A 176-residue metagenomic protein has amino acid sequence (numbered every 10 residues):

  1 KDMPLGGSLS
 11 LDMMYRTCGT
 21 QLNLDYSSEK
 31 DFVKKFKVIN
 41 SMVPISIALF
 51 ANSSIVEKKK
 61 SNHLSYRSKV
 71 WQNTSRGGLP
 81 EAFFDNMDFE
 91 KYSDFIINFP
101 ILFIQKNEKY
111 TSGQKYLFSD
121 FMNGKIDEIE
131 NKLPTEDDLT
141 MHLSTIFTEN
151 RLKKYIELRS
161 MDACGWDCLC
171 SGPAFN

Functional and structural regions predicted by a protein language model:
K1-L11: Acidic, His- and aromatic-enriched active-site or binding-groove loops in soluble protein domains that engage sugars
L5-G6, C18, L139-H142: Short, functionally important structural connectors and interaction interfaces within domains
L5-G6, S27, P134: Short coil/turn linker and secondary-structure boundary residues
G7-S8, R16, K34: Non-catalytic regulatory/linker segments of enzymes
M13, K30-K37, S41, I45-N176: C-terminal accessory/tail domains of diverse enzymes
M14-T20: Short, conserved phosphate-binding/catalytic loop or strand-edge motifs used in phosphoryl-/nucleotidyl-transfer
N23-D25: Short hydrophobic/aromatic beta-strand micro-patches that form the beta-sheet surface supporting nucleotide- or nucleic
